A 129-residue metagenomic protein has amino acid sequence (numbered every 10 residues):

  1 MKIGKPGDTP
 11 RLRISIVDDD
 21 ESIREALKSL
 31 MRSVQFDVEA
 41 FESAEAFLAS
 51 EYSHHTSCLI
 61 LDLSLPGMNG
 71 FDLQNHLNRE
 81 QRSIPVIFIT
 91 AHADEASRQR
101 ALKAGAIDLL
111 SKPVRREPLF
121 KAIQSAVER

Functional and structural regions predicted by a protein language model:
M1-S15, E21-I23, K28, S43 (+2 more regions): Non-catalytic signal-transmission and effector/linker regions of two-component phosphorelay proteins
A40-C58: Acidic, metal-coordinating helix/loop segments flanking the phosphotransfer/catalytic sites of two-component signaling
E42-S43, N69-D72: Acidic catalytic/metal-coordinating carboxylates
A49, F71-R82: Short amphipathic alpha-helix used as the core "switch/output" element in two-component signaling
D62, T90: Active-site residues of response regulator receiver
L63-G67: Receiver (REC) domain active-site loop signature in two-component systems and cognate sites in sensor histidine kinases
D72, A93-D108: Alpha4 helix (beta4-alpha4-beta5 surface) of REC/receiver domains from two-component response regulators
K112: A Lys-centered signature of the CheY-like receiver
